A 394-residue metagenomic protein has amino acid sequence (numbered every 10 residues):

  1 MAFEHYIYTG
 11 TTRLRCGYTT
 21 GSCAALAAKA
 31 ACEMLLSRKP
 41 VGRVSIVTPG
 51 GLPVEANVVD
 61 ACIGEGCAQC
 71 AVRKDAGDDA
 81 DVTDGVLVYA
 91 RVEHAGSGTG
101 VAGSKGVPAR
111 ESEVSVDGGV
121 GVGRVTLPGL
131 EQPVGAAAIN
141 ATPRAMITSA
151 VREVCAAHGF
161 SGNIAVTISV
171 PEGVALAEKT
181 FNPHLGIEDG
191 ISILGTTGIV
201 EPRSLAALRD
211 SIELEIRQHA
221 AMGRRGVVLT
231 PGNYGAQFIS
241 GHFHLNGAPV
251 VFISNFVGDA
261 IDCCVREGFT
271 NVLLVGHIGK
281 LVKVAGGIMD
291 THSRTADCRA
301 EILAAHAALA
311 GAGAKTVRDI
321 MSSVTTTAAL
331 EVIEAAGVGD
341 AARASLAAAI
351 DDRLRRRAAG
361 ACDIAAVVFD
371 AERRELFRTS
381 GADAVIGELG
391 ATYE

Functional and structural regions predicted by a protein language model:
M1-K179, P183-L185, G381: Generic N-terminal targeting/processing segments that precede catalytic cores or assembly contacts
H5-Y8, R15, S22, L185-I191 (+2 more regions): A structural signal for small-residue-enriched, beta-sheet-centric alpha/beta enzyme cores and oligomeric scaffold folds
A31, P143, I147-H158, E215 (+3 more regions): Hydrophobic, Leu/Ile/Phe/Ala-enriched alpha-helical segments that form helix-helix packing faces
I63-G66, Y89-R91, V134-A137, H184-D189 (+4 more regions): Short, low-complexity, polar/charged sequence segments that are solvent-exposed and flexible
E113, R144, A347-E394: Extended hydrophobic packing segments that form well-structured cores
